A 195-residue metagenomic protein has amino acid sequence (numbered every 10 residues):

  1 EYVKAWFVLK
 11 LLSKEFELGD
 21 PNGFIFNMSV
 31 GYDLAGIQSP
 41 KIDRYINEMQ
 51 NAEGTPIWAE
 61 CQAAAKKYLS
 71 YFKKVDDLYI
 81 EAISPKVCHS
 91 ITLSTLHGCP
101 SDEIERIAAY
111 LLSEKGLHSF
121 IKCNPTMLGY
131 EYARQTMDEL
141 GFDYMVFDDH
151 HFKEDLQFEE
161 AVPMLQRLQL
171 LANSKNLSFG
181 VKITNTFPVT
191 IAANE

Functional and structural regions predicted by a protein language model:
E1-S178, K182-T190: Active-site entrance/lid segments in N-terminal catalytic domains of soluble metabolic enzymes
A193-E195: Short, intrinsically disordered, charge-balanced linker/junction segments flanking boundaries in proteins
